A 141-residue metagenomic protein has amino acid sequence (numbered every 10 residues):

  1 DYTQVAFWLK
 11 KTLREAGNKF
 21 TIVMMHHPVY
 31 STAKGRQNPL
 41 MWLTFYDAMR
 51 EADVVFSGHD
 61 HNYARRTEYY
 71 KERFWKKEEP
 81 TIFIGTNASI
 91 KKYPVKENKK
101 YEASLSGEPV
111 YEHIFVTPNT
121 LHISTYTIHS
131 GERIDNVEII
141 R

Functional and structural regions predicted by a protein language model:
D1-P94, E102-L105, H113-R141: Metal-dependent phosphoester/phosphodiester hydrolase catalytic core
